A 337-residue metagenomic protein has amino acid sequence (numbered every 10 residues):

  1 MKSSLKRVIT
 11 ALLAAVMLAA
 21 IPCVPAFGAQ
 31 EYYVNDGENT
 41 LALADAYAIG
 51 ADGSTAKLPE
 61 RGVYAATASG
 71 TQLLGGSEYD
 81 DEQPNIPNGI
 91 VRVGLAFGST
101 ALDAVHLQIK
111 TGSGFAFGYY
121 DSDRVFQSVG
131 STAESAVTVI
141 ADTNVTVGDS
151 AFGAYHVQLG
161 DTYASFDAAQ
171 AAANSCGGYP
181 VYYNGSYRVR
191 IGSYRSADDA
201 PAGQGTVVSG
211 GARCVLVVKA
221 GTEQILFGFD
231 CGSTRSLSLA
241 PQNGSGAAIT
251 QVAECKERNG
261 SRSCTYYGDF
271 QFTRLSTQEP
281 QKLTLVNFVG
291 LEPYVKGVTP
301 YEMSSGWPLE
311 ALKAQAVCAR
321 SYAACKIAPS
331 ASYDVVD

Functional and structural regions predicted by a protein language model:
K2-D337: Conserved, single-site charged/polar hotspot
